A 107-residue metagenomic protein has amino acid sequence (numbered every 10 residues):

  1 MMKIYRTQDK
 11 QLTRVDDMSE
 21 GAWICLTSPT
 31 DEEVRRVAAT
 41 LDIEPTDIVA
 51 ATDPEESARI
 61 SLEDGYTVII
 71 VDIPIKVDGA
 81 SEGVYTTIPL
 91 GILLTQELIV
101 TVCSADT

Functional and structural regions predicted by a protein language model:
M1-T107: Peripheral, non-transmembrane regulatory/ligand-interaction domains of membrane transport proteins
